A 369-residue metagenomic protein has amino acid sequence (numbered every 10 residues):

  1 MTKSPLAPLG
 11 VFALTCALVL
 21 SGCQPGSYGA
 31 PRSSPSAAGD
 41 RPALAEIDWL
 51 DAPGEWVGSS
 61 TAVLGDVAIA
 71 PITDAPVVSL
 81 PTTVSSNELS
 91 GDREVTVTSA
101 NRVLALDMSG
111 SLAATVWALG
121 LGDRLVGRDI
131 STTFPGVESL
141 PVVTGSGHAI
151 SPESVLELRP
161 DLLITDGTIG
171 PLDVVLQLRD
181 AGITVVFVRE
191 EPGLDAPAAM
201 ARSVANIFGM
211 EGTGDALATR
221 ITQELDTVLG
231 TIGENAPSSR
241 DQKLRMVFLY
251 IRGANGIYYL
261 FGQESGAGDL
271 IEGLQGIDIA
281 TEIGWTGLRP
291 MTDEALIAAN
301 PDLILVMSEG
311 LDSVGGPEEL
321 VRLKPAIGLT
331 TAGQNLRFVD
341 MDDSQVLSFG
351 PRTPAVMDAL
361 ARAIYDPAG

Functional and structural regions predicted by a protein language model:
T2-T15, C23-S109, T213-M246, A368-G369: Bacterial Sec-exported substrate-binding components of ABC uptake systems
V67-S86, N101-L158, L162-G167, I279: A short, structured surface patch at a secondary-structure boundary
S90, V143-P152, E191, G284-M291: Short helix-initiation/N-cap motifs at beta->coil->alpha
A100, S151-T168, I183, T292-V306: Proline-aspartate-enriched helix->loop->beta-strand connector
P171-V174, R189-S203, A236-D269, D312-G315: Extracytoplasmic ligand-binding site segments that recognize negatively charged/polar headgroups
A196, M200-N206, A299, L303-G369: Structured C-terminal subdomain patch of bacterial secreted/periplasmic proteins
F261-L288, D340: His/Asp/Glu-enriched short active-site or ligand-binding loop at hydrolase and phosphoryl-transfer sites
